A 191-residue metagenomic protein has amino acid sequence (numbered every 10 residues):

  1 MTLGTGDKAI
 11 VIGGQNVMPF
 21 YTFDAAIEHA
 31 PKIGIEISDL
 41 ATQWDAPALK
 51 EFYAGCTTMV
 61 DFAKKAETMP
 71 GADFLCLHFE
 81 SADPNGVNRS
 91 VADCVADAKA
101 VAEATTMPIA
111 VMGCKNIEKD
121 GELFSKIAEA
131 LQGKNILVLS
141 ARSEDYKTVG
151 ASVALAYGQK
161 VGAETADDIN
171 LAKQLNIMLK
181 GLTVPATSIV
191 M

Functional and structural regions predicted by a protein language model:
G4-L40: Glycine-rich, aromatic-flanked loop segments that form ligand/cofactor-binding clefts across common enzyme folds
H29-D61, P84-R89, G113-I117, L139-A141 (+1 more regions): Active-site mouth loops of central-metabolism enzymes
W44-E51, G71-A100, T105, V111-E118: Glycine-rich, proline-tolerant flexible connector loops at the mouths of alpha/beta enzymes
G55-E67, G121-F124: Short, acidic/polar
A66, V101, I127, M191: Conserved, mostly hydrophobic/aromatic
C76-H78, V87, P108-K119, G133-Y146 (+2 more regions): Catalytic beta/alpha-barrel core
N85-D97, N116-S125, R142-V153, D168-M178: Active-site-adjacent beta->alpha loops and helix N-cap segments on the catalytic face of soluble alpha/beta enzymes
M178-V190: Active-site/ligand-binding-proximal alpha/beta "capping" segment
